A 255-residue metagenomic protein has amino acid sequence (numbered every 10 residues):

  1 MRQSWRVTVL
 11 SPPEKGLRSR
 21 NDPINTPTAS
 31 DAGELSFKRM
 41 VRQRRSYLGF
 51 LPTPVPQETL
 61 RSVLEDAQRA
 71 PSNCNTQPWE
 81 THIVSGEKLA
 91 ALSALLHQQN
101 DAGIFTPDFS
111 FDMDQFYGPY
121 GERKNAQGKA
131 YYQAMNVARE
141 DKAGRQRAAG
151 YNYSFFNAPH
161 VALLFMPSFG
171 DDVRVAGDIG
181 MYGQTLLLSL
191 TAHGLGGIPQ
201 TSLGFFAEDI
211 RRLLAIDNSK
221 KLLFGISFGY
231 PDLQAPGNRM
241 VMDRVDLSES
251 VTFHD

Functional and structural regions predicted by a protein language model:
R2-D255: Acidic, surface-exposed loops and disordered segments
